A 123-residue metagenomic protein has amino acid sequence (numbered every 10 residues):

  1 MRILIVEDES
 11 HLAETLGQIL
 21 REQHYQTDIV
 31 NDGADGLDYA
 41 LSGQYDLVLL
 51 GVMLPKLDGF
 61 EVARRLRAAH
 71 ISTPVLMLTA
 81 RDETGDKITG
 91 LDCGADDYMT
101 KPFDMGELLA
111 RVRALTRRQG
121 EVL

Functional and structural regions predicted by a protein language model:
M1-V122: N-terminal/domain-start alpha-helical segments
